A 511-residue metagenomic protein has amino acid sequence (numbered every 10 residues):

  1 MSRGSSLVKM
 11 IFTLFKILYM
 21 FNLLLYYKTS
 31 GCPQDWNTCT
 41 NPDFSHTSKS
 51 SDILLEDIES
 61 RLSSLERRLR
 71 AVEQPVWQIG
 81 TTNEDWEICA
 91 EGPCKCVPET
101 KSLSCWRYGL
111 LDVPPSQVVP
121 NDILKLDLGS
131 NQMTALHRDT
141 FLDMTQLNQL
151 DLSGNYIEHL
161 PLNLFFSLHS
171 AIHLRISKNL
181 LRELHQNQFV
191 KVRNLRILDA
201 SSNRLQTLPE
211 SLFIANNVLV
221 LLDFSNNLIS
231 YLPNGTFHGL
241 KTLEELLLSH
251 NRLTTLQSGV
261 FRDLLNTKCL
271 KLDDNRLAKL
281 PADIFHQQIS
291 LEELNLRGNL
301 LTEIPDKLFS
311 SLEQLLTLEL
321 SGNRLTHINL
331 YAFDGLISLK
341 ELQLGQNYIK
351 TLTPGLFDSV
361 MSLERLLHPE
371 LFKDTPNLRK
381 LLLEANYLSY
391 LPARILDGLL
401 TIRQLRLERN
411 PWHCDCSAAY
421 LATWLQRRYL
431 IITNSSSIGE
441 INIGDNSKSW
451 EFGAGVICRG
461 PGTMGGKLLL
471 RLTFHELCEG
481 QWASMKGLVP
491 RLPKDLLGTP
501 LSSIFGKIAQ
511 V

Functional and structural regions predicted by a protein language model:
M1-F21: Classical eukaryotic N-terminal signal peptides for Sec-dependent ER targeting/secretion, especially the positively
G4, M20-E91, C96-S102, R406-V511: Membrane-proximal C-terminal cap and juxtamembrane stalk of leucine-rich repeat ectodomains
V97-Q149, S153: LRR N-terminal entry segment and analogous cap-like coil->beta motifs
L103, L124-L128, L147-L152, A171-I176 (+10 more regions): Conserved hydrophobic beta-strand positions in leucine-rich repeat
L111, T134, E158, R182 (+9 more regions): Leucine-rich repeat
V113-S116, H137-D139, P161-N163, H185-N187 (+10 more regions): The feature encodes a structural signal of leucine-rich repeats
V118-D122, L142-L147, F166-A171, V190-L195 (+12 more regions): Leucine-rich repeat
